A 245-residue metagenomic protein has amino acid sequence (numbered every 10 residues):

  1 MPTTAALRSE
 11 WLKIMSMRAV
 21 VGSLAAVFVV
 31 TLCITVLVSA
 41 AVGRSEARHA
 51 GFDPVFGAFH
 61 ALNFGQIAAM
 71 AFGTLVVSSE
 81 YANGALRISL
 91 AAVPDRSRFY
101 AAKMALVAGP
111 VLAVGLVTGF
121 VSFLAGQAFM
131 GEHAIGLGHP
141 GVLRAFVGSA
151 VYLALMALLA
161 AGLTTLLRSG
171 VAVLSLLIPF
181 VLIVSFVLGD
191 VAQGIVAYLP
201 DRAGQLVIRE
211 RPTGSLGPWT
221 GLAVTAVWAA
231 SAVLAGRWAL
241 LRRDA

Functional and structural regions predicted by a protein language model:
T3-M15: A short amphipathic helical element positioned immediately N-terminal to and/or at the very start of a transmembrane
A5-A6, A192-P212: Short hydrophobic, aromatic-rich alpha-helical segments embedded in or entering the lipid bilayer of multi-pass
E10, V93-D95, L163, S169 (+1 more regions): Generic structural signal for small/hydrophobic residues in well-ordered secondary structure, especially within
R18-V76, Y100-L167, P179, I183-S185 (+2 more regions): Secretory targeting signals
A71-A92, R96-S97: Transmembrane helix boundary and interhelical loop/hinge segments in multi-pass membrane proteins
V171-I178: Alpha-helical transmembrane segments of multi-pass membrane transporters/permeases
A235-A245: Membrane-interface capping segments at transmembrane-helix boundaries
